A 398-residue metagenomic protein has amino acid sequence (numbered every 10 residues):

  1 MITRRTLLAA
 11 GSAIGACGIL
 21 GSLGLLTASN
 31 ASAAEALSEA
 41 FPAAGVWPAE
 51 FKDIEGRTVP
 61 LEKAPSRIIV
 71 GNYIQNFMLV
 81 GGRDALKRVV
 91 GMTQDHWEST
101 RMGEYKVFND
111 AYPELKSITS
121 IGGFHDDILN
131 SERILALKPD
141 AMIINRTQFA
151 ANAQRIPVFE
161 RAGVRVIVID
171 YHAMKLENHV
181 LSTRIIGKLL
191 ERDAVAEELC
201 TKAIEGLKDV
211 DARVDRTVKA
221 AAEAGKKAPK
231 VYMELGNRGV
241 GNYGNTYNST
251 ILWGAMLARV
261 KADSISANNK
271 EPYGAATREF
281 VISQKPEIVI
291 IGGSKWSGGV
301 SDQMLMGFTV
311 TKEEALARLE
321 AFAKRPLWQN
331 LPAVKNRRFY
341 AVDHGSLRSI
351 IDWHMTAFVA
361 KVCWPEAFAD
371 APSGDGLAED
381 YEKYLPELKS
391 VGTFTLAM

Functional and structural regions predicted by a protein language model:
T3-G11, G15, I19-G21, L25-V80 (+2 more regions): Bacterial Sec-exported substrate-binding components of ABC uptake systems
I54, I118-N130, N269-T277: Short helix-initiation/N-cap motifs at beta->coil->alpha
I69-G71, V90-M92, A141-N145, V166-I169 (+4 more regions): Structural recognition of the beta-strand scaffold that forms the well-ordered cores of secreted hydrolase catalytic
G71, N76-A136, A141, N145-Q148 (+1 more regions): A short, structured surface patch at a secondary-structure boundary
I74-F77, D95-E98, A141-M142, T147-A151 (+5 more regions): Solvent-exposed loop/turn segments at secondary-structure junctions within structured extracellular/periplasmic domains
Q94-G103, F124-H125, Q148-Q154, I169-T183 (+1 more regions): Extracytoplasmic ligand-binding site segments that recognize negatively charged/polar headgroups
G122, M174-L190, E197, T201 (+2 more regions): Structured C-terminal subdomain patch of bacterial secreted/periplasmic proteins
N245-P272: Alpha-helical, coiled-coil/dimerization segments enriched in small aliphatic residues
